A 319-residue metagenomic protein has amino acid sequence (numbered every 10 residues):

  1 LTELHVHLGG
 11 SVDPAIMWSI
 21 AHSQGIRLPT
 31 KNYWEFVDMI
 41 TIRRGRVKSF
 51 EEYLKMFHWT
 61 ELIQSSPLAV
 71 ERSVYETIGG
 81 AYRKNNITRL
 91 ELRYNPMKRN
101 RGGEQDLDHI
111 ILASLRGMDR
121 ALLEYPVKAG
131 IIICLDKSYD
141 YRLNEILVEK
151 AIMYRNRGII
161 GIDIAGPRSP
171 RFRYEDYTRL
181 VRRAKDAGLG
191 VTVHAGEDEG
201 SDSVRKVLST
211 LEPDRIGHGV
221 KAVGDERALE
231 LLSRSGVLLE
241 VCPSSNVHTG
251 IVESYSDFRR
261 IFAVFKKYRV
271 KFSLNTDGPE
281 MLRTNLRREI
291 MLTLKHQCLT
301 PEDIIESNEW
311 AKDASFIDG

Functional and structural regions predicted by a protein language model:
L1-L189, E197-R215, K221-L238, P243-G319: Metal-cofactor-binding active-site regions of metalloenzymes
